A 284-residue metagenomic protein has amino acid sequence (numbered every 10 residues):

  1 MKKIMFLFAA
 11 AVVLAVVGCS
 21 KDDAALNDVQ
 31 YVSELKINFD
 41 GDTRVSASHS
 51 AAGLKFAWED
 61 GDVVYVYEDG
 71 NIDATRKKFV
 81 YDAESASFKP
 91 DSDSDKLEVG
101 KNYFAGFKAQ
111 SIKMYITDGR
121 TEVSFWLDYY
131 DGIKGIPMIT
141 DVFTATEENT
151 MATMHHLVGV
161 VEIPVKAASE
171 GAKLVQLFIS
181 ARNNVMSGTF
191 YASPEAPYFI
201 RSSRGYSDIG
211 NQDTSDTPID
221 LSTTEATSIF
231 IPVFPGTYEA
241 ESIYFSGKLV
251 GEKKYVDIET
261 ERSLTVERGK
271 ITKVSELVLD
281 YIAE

Functional and structural regions predicted by a protein language model:
I4-F8, V16-E284: Sec-type signal peptide cleavage vicinity
